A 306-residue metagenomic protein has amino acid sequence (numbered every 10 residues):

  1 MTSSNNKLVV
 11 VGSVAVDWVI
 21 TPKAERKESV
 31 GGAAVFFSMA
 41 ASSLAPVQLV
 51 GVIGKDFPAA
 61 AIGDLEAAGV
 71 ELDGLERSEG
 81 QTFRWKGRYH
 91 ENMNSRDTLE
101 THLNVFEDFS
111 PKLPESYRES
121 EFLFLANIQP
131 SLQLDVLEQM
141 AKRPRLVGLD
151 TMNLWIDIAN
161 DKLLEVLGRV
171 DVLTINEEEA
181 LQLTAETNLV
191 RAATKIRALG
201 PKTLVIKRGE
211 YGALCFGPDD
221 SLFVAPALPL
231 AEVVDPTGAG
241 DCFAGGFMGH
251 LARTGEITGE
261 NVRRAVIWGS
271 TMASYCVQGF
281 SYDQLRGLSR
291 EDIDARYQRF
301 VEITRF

Functional and structural regions predicted by a protein language model:
T2-N6, V190-F306: Conserved phosphate-binding/catalytic region of the ribokinase-like
N5-N6, V16-E28, S43-F124, L137-P144 (+1 more regions): Conserved N-terminal subdomain of the carbohydrate kinase-like
S38-V47, H250-A252: Alpha-helix C-terminal capping segments
M39, W85-R88, G212-F216: Short beta-strand scaffold segments in enzyme catalytic cores
A41, N176, G240: Short, conserved phosphate/pyrophosphate- and ester-handling motifs at nucleotide-, phospho-/glycolipid
G54-D56, N127-L132, M152-I156: Short beta->alpha connector loops
F124, V147-G148, V205: Structural detector of well-ordered beta-strand residues that form the stable sheet scaffold of enzyme domains
E138-P144, N153-F223: Conserved phosphate/ATP/ADP-binding segment of small-molecule kinases
